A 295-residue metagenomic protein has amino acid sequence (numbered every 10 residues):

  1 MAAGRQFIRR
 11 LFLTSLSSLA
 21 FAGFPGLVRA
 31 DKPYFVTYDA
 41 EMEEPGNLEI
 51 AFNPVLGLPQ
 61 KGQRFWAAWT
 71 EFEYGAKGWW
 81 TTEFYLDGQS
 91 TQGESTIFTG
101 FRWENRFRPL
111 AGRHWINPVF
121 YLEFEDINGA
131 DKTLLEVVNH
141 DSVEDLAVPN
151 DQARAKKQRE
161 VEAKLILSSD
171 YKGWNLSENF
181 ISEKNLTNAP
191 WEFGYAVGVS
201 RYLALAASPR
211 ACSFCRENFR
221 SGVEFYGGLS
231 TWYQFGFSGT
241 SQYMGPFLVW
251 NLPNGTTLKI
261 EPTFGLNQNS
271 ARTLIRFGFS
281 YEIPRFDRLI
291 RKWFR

Functional and structural regions predicted by a protein language model:
A2-S15: Bacterial N-terminal signal peptides that target proteins for export
S17-S18, V28: Cleavable N-terminal signal peptides
V28-R295: Transmembrane beta-barrel domains of Gram-negative outer membranes and organellar outer membranes
